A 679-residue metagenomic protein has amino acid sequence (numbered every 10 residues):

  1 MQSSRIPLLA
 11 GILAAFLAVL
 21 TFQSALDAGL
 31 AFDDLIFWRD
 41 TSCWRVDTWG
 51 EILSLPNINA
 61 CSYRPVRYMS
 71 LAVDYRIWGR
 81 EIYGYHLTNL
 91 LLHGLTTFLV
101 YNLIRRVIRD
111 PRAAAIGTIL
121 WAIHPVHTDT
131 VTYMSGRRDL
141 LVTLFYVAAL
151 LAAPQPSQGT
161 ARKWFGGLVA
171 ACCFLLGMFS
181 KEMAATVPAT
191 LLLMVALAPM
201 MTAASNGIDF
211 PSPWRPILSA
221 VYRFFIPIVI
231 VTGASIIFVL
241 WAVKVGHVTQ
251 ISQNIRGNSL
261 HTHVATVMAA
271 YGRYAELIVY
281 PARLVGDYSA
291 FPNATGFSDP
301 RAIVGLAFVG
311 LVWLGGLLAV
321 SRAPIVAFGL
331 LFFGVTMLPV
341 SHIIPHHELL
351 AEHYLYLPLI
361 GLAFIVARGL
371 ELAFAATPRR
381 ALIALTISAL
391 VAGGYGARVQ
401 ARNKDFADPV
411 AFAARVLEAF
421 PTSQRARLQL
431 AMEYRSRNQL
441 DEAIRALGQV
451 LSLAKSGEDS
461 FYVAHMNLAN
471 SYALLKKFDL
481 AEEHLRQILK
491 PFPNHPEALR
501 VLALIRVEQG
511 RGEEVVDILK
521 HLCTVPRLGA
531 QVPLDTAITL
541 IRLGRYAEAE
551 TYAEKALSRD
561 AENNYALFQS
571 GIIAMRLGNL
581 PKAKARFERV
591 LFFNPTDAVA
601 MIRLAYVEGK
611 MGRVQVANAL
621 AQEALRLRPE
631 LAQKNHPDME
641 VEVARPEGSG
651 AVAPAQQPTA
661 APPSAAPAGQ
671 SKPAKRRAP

Functional and structural regions predicted by a protein language model:
M1-D479, E483-R486, E497, V501 (+1 more regions): Polytopic membrane enzymes that build or remodel cell-surface glycoconjugates and lipids
A419, L453-G457, P491, T524-P526 (+4 more regions): Structural marker of alpha-solenoid helical repeat scaffolds
Q429, N467, V501, D535 (+3 more regions): Canonical tetratricopeptide repeat
S436, L474, E508, R542-L543 (+3 more regions): Register position in tetratricopeptide repeats
